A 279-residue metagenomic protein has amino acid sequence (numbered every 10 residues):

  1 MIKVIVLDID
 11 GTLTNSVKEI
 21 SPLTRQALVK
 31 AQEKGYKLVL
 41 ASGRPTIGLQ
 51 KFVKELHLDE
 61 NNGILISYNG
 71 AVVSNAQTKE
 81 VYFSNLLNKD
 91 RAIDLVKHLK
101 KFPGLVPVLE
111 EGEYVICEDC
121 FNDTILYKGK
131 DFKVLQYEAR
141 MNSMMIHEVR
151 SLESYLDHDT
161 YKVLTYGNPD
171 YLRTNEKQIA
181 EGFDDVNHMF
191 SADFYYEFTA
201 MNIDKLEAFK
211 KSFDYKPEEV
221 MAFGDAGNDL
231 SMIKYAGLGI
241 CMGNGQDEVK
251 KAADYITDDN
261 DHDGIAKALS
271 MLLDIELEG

Functional and structural regions predicted by a protein language model:
M1-V4, S21, E181, Y195-G279: Mg2+-dependent phosphoryl-transfer enzymes with acidic/Ser/Thr/Gly-rich catalytic loops
K3-K18: Asp-based phosphoryl-transfer active-site loop
G11, R44, G224-A226: Active-site metal-binding loops of divalent metal-dependent hydrolases
P22-G129: Active-site phosphate-binding/coordination module
G35-V39, N61-G63, K162, E218-V220 (+1 more regions): Short active-site oxyanion
T46-Q50, L172-R173, L206, D229-L230: Short, well-ordered alpha-helical microsegments
E60-I66, K128-G129, N187-M189, G239-G243 (+1 more regions): Short hydrophobic/aromatic-enriched beta-strand-loop microsegments
H98, L105-V106, E110-F223: Conserved acidic, metal-coordinating active-site core of Asp-based, Mg2+-dependent phosphoryl-transfer enzymes
